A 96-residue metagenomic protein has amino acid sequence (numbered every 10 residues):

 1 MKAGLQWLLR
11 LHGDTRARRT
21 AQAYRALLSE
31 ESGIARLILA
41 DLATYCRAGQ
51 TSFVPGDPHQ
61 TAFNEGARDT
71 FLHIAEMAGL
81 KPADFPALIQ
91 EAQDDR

Functional and structural regions predicted by a protein language model:
M1-R96: Intrinsic-disorder/low-complexity detector
